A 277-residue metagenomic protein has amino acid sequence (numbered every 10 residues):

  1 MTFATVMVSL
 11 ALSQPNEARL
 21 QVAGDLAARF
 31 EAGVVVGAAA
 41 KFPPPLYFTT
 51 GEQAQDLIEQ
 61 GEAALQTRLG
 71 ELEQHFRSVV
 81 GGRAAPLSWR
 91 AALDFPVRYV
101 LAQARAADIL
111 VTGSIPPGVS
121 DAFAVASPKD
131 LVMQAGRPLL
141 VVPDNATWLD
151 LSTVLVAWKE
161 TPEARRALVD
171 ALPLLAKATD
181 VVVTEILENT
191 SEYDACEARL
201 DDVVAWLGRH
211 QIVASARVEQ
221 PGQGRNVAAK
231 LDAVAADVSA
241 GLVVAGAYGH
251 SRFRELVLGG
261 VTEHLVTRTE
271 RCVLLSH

Functional and structural regions predicted by a protein language model:
M1-D56, Q134-R137, W148-E219: Small/aliphatic-rich secondary-structure junction motif
D25, V34-V35, R77-L110, R209-V243 (+2 more regions): Structural beta-alpha unit
A38, S114, E185, G246-Y248 (+1 more regions): Short secondary-structure boundary segments
D56-E71: A short acidic, glycine-rich active-site loop that binds or catalyzes chemistry on phosphate/adenosine moieties
P86-N145: Hydrophobic alpha-helical segments and helix pairs
A104-R105, V132, L175, D237 (+1 more regions): A short, aliphatic-rich alpha-helical micro-motif
T112-D130, L151, A245-T267: Glycine-rich, Arg-bearing micro-motifs that act as flexible, cationic patches
L139, T267-H277: Short, flexible loop segments at boundaries between secondary-structure elements
